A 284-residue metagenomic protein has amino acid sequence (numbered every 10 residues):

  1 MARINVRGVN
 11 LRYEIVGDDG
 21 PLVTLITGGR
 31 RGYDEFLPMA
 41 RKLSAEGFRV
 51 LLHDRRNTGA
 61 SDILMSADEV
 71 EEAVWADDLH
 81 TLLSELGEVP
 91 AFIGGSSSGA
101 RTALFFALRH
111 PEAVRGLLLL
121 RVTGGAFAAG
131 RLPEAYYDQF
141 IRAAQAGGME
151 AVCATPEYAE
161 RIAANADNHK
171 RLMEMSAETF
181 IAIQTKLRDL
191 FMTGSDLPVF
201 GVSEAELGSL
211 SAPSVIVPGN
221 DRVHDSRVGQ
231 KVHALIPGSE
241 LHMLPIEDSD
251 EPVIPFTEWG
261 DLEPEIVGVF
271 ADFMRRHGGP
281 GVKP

Functional and structural regions predicted by a protein language model:
V9-D62: Conserved HGGG/HGGXW glycine-rich cap/lid loop of the alpha/beta-hydrolase fold
L52-F92, F256-I266: Active-site loop/oxyanion-hole signature of alpha/beta-hydrolase fold enzymes
G95, G99, A103: Gly/Ala-rich beta-loop-alpha elbow adjacent to hydrolase catalytic centers
L104, L108-R109, V114-Q145: Flexible "cap/lid" loop of the alpha/beta hydrolase fold
M173-S203: Hydrophobic, aromatic-rich cap/lid helix
L210, I216-P218: Short beta-strand/loop motif that positions the catalytic acidic residue of the alpha/beta-hydrolase fold
R222-V228: Conserved alpha/beta-hydrolase "acid-adjacent" motif
S239-P284: Catalytic active-site module of serine/aspartate enzymes centered on a nucleophile-bearing elbow/loop
